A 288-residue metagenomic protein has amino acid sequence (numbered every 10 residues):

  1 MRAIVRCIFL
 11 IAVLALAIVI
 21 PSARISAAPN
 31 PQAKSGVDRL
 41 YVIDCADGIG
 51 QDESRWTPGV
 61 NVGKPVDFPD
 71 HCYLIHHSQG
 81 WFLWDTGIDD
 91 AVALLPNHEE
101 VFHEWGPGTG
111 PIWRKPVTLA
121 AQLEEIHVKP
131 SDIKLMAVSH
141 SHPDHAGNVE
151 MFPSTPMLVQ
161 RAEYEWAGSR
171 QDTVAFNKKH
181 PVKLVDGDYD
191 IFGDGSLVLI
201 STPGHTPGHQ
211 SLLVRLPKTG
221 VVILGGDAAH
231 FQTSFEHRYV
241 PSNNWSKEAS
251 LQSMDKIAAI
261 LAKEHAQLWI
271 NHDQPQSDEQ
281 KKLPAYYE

Functional and structural regions predicted by a protein language model:
M1-A12: Bacterial N-terminal signal peptides that target proteins for export
C7, V19-E124, T219-G226, A262-Q267: Metallo-beta-lactamase
A28-P31, P111-D132, M151, V159-S201 (+1 more regions): Metallo-beta-lactamase
C45-A46, T86-D89, S141, A162 (+3 more regions): Active-site metal-binding loops of divalent metal-dependent hydrolases
V62-V66, I200-H205: Short Gly/Pro-enriched turn/cap motifs at secondary-structure boundaries
D90, P107-L119, L213, K218-E288: Cap/insert and terminal regions of metallo-dependent hydrolase folds
I133-D144: Metallo-beta-lactamase
G147-P153, E279-K282: Metal-dependent catalytic neighborhoods of phosphoester/phosphodiester hydrolases
